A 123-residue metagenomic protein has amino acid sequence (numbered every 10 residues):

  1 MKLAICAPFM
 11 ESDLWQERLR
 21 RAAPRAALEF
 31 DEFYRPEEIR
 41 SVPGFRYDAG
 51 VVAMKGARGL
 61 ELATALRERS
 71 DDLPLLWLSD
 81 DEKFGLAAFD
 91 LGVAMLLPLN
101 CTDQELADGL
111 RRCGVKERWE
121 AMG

Functional and structural regions predicted by a protein language model:
I5-Y34: Two-component/phosphorelay signaling modules centered on CheY-like receiver
S12, Q16, P36-S70, D81-E82: Conserved phosphotransfer microenvironments
R67, L86-D90: Alpha4-beta5-alpha5 "output face"
C101-L110: C-terminal output helix
R111-G123: The C-terminal output helix
